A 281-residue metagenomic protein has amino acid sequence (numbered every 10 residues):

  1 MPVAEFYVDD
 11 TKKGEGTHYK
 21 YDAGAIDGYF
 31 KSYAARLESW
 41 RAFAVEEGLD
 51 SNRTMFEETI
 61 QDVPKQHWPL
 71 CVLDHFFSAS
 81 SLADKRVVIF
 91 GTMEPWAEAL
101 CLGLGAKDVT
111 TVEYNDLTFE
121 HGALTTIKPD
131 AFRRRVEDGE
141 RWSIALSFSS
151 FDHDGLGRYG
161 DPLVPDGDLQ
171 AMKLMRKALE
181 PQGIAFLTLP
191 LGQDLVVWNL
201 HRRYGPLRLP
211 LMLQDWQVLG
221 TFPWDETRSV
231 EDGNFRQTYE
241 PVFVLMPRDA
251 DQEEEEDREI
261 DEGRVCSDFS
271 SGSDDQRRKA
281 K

Functional and structural regions predicted by a protein language model:
M1-R86, G103, W198-L207, L211-M212 (+6 more regions): N-terminal accessory regions of S-adenosyl-L-methionine
V88-T92: Class I SAM-dependent methyltransferase core
M93-R135: Class I SAM-dependent methyltransferase SAM/SAH-binding core
R135-L146: A short acidic, Gly/Pro-enriched loop at the edge of an enzyme's catalytic core that lines a small-molecule cofactor
L146, F151, G155: A conserved beta-strand element that flanks and buttresses the S-adenosyl-L-methionine
L163-P181: A short glycine-rich, Lys/Arg-flanked "PGG" loop and its adjoining helix->strand segment in the class I
Q182-P190: Conserved beta-strand signature within the Rossmann-like core of class I S-adenosyl-L-methionine
Q217-R228: Conserved S-adenosyl-L-methionine
